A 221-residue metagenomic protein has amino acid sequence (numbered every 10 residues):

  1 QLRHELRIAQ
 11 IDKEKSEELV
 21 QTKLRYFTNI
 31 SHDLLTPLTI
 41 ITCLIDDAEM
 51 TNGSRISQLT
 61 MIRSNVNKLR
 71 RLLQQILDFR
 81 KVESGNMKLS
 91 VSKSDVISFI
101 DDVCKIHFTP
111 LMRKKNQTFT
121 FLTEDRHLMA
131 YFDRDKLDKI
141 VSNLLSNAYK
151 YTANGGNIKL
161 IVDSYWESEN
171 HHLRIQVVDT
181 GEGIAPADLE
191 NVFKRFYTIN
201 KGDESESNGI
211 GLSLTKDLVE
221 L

Functional and structural regions predicted by a protein language model:
E5-A48: Primarily the dimerization/phosphotransfer
T36, R80, Y151-T152: Residue-level recognition of the "H+4" position in the DHp/HisKA helix of two-component sensor histidine kinases
S64-R71: Short alpha-helical segment of the dimerization/phosphotransfer core of two-component systems
R80-V91: Helix-loop junction within the histidine kinase core
S90-D95, V103, R113, T118-L128 (+1 more regions): Conserved catalytic submotifs in the C-terminal HATPase_c
I184-F196: Short conserved segment of the HATPase_c
Y197-N208: Glycine-rich ATP-lid/hinge loop adjacent to the conserved G-boxes
V219-E220: Detector for a conserved hydrophobic position within an alpha-helical segment of the HATPase_c
